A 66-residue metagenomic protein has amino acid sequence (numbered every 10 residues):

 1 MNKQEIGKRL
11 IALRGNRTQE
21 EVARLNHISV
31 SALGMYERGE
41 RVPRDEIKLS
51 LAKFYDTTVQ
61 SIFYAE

Functional and structural regions predicted by a protein language model:
M1-N16, Y64: A short, Lys/Arg-rich alpha-helix, primarily the initiator
R9, A32-M35, S61: Residue-level recognition of specific faces of alpha-helices
L10, Q19, K48: Generic structural marker for isolated residues within well-ordered, non-membrane alpha-helices of soluble domains
N16-M35: Short alpha-helical DNA-recognition segment
S29-A32, R44, T58: Short coil turns linking two alpha-helices in DNA-binding domains
R38: Short, conserved catalytic or interaction motifs in soluble domains
E46-S61: DNA major-groove recognition helix of helix-turn-helix/homeodomain DNA-binding modules
